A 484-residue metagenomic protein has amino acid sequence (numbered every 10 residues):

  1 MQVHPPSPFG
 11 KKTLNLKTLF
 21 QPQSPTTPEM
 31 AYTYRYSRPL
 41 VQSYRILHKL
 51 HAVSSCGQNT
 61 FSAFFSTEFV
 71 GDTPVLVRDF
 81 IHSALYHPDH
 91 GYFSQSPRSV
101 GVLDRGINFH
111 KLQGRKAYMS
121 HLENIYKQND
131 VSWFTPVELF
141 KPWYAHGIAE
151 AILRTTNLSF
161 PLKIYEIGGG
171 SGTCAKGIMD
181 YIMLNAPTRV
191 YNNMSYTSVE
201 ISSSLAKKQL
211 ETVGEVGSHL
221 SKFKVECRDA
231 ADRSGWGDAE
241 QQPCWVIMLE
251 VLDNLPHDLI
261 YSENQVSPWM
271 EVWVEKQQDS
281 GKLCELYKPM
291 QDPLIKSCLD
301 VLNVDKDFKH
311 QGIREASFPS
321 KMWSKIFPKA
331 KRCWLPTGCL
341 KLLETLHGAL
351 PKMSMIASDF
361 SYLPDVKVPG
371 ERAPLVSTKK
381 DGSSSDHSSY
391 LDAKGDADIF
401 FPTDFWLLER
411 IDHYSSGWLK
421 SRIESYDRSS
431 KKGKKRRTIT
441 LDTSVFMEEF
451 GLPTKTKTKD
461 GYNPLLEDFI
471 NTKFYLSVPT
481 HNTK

Functional and structural regions predicted by a protein language model:
V3-Y165, S171-C244, I260, W406 (+1 more regions): Rossmann-like AdoMet
V102-F134, D279-W323: Charged, glycine/proline-rich intrinsically disordered loops and linkers
F134-L139, D307-K484: Long, Lys/Arg- and hydrophobic-enriched amphipathic alpha-helices
G169, V251, S358-S361: Short, well-ordered beta-to-alpha junction loops that form the rim of enzyme active sites and present histidine/acidic
K176, P256-D258, K367-V368: Short glycine-/acidic-enriched loop or helix-start segments at secondary-structure transitions that form or flank
A231-Q265, K329-T337, K341, A349-I356: A short SAM/SAH-binding and catalytic strip from SAM-dependent methyltransferases
W245-G312, V376-T378: A mobile, often basic/glycine-rich helix-loop segment that functions as the active-site lid/recognition loop
